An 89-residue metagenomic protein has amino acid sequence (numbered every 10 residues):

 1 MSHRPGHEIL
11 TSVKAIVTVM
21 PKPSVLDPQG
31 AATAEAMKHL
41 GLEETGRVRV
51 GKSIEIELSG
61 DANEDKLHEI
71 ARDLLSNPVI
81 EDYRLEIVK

Functional and structural regions predicted by a protein language model:
M1-K89: Non-catalytic terminal accessory/regulatory regions of metabolic enzymes
